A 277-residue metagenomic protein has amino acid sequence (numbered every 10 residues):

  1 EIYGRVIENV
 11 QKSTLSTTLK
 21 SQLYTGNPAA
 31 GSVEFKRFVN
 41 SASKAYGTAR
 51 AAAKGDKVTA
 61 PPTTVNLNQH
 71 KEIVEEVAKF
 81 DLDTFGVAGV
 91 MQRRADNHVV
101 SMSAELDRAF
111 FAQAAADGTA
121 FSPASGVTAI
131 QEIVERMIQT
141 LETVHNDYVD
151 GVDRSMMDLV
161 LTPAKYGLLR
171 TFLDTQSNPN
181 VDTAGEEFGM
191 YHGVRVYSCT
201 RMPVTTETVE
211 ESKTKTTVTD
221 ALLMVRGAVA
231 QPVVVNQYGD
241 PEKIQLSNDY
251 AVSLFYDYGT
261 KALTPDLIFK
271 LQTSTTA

Functional and structural regions predicted by a protein language model:
E1-K20, N236-A277: Protruding loop/beta-arch "assembly-hinge" segments enriched in small, turn-prone residues
I2-K71: Assembly/oligomerization interface modules of large self-assembling protein complexes
N27-A29, T59, Q69, D153 (+2 more regions): A short, structural micro-pattern
K44-Y46, L168-T171, L263: Short helix/loop capping segments that flank catalytic or ligand/cofactor-binding pockets
V65-F85: Extended, low-charge hydrophobic alpha-helical regions
A78-G151, K270-A277: Alpha-helical scaffold segments that mediate packing/assembly in large oligomeric complexes
T119-G189: Extended, solvent-exposed, turn-rich assembly/linker loops in the middle of proteins
L161, G167-Y256: C-terminal interaction module
